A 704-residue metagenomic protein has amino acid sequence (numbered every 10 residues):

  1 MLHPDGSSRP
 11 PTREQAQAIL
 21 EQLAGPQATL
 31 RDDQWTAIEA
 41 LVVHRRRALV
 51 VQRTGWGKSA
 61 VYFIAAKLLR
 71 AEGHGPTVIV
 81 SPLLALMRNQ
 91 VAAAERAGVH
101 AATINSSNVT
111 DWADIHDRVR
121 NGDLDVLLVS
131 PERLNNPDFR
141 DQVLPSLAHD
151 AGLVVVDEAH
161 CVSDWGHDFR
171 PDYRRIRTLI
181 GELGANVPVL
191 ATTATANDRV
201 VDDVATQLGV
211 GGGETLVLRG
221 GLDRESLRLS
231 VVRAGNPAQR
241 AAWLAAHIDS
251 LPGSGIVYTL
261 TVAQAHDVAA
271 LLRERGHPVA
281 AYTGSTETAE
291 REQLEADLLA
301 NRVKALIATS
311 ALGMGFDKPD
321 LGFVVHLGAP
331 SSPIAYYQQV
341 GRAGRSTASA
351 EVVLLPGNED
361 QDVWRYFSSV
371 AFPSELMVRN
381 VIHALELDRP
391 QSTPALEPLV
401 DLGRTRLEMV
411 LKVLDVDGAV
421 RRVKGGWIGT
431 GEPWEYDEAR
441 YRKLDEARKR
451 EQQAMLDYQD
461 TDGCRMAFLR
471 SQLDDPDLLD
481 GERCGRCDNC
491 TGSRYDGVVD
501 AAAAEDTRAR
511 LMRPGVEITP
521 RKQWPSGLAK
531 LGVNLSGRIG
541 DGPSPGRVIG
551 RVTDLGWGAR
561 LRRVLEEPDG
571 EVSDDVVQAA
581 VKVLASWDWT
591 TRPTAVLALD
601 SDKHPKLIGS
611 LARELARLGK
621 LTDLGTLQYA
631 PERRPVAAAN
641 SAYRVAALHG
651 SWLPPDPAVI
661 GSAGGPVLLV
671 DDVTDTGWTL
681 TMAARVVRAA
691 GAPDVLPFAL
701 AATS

Functional and structural regions predicted by a protein language model:
M1-S7: Interdomain "pre-motor" coupling segment immediately N-terminal to P-loop NTPase/helicase cores
P10-R13, A18-Q22, A28, D32-S59 (+4 more regions): Helicase motor core with emphasis on the C-terminal RecA-like subdomain
F63-I64, L68, D203, S610 (+3 more regions): Active-site signature of alpha/beta-hydrolase-fold catalytic machinery across serine- and Asp/Cys-nucleophile hydrolases
S106, G220-L222, G284, L597 (+1 more regions): A short, structured active-site edge motif that brings together acidic residues
L227, R508-A595, H604-P605, G609 (+4 more regions): Active-site-facing substrate-recognition patch
V303, V325, A329-Q338, G344-P545: C-terminal accessory region of SF2 helicases/translocases
R342-S349, W589, G619, R688-A692: Arginine/glycine-rich "motif VI" loop of SF2 helicases in the C-terminal RecA-like domain
T491, T507-P514, T681-S704: PRPP-dependent phosphoribosyltransferase catalytic core
